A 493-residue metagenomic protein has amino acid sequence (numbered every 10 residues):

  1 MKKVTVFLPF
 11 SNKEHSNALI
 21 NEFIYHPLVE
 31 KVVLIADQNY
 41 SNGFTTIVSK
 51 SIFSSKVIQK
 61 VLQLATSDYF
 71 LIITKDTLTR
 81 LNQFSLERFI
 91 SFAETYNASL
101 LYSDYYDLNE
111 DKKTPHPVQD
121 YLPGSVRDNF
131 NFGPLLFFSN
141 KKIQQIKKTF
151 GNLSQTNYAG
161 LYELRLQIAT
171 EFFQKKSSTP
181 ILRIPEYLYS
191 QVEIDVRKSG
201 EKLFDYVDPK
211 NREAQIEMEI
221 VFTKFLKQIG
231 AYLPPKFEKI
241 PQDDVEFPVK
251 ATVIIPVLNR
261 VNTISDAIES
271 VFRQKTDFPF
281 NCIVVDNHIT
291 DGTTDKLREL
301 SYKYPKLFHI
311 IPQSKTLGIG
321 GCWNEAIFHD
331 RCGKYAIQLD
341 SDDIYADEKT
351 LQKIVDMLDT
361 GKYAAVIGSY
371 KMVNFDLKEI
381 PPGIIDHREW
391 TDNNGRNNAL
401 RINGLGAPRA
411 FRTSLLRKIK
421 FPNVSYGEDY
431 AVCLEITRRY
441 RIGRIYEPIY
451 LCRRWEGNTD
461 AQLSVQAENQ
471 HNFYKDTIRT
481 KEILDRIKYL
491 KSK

Functional and structural regions predicted by a protein language model:
V4-H15, H26, A251-T263, A267 (+3 more regions): A conserved hydrophobic helix/loop-capping motif in glycosyltransferases and polysaccharide synthases
L19-E30, E269-P279: Short, acidic, metal-binding catalytic loop of nucleotide-sugar glycosyltransferases
A36-S41, L78-T79, D286-K296, K315: A conserved acidic beta->alpha catalytic loop
K50-L64, Q313-R331: Glycine-rich, basic loop-to-helix element that forms the pyrophosphate-binding segment of sugar-nucleotide handling
S67-R80, G333-I344: Short beta-strand-to-loop acidic/aromatic patch adjacent to the donor-nucleotide binding site
Q83-P115, K349-P382: Conserved donor NDP-sugar-binding/catalytic core segment of glycosyltransferases
T114-K142, R388-A410: A recurrent flexible, glycine/aromatic-enriched loop bordering the glycosyltransferase active site that acts as
Q155-L164, S425-V432: Acidic donor-binding loop at a coil-to-helix junction in glycosyltransferase catalytic cores that engages
